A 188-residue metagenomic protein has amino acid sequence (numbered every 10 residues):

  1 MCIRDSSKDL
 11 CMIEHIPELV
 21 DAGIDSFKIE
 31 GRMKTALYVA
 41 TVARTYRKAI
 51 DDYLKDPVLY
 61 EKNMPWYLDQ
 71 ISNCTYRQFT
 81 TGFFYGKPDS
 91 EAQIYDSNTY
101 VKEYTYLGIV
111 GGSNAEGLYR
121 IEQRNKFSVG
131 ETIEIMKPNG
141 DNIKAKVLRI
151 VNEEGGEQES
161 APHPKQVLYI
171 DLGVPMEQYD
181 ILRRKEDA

Functional and structural regions predicted by a protein language model:
R4-A188: Surface-exposed amphipathic alpha-helical tracts and adjacent flexible/coil segments at the periphery of soluble enzymes
